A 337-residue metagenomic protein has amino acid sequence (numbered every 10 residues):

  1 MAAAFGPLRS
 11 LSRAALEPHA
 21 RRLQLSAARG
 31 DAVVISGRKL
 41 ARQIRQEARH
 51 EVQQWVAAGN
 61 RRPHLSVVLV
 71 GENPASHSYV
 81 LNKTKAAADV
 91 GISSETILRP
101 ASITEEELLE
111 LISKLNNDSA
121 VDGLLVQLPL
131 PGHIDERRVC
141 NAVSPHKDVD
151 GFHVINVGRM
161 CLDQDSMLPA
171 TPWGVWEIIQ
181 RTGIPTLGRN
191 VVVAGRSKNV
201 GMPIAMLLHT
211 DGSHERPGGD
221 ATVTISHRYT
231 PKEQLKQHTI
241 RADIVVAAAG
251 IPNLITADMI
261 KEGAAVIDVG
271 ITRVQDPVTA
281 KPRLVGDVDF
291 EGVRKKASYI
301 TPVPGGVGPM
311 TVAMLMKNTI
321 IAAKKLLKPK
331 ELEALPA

Functional and structural regions predicted by a protein language model:
M1-D31, A337: N-terminal mitochondrial targeting presequence
R13-H19, D31-G59, S166-E177: Short N-terminal or domain-adjacent regulatory/targeting segments
Q24-R38, P63-S66, V90-E95: Generic N-terminal amphipathic, Lys/Arg-enriched alpha-helix
I35, D122-V191, K236: Anion-binding alpha/beta catalytic cores of soluble intermediary-metabolism enzymes, centered on
L65, A87-A101, E215-S226: Short beta-strand elements in bilobed, periplasmic/extracellular small-molecule ligand-binding domains
V70-K85, Q164-V269, V274-V285, F290-E291: Glycine-rich phosphate/diphosphate-binding loop of Rossmann-like nucleotide-binding domains
S76-A120: Active-site cofactor/substrate anionic-group-binding motifs, chiefly glycine- and Lys/Arg-rich phosphate-binding loops
D135-G158, E262, I267-P336: Rossmann-fold NAD(P)-binding glycine/threonine-rich loop
